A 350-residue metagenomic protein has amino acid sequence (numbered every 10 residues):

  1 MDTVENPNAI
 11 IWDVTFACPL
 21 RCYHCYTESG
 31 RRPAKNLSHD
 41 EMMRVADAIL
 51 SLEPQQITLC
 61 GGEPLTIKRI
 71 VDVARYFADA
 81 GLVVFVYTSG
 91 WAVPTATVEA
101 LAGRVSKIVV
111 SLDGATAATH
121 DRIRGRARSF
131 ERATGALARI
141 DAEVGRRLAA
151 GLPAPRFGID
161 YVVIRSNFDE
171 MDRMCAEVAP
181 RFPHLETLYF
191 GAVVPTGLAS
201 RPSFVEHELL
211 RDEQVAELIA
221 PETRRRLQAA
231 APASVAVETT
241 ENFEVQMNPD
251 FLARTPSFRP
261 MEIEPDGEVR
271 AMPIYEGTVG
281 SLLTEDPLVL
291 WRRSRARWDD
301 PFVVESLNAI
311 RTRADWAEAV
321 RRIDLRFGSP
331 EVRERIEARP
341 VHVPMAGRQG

Functional and structural regions predicted by a protein language model:
M1-E5, P249, D266-G350: Flexible mid-to-C-terminal extensions adjoining Fe-S/redox cofactors in radical SAM and related proteins
M1-K107: Conserved alpha-helical substructure of the radical SAM core
C25-T27, G197-E213, I336-R348: Short N-terminal helix-initiation segments at or just after the protein's N-terminus
L37, A102-K107, S111-D113, A118-P260 (+2 more regions): Radical SAM enzyme [4Fe-4S]-AdoMet core and its adjacent flexible, acidic and glycine-rich loops/tails across
G62-E63, G191-V194, L307: Short, solvent-exposed turn/loop segments enriched in Gly/Ser/Thr/Pro and often Arg
I67, F182, R313: Acidic-histidine catalytic/liganding microenvironments
